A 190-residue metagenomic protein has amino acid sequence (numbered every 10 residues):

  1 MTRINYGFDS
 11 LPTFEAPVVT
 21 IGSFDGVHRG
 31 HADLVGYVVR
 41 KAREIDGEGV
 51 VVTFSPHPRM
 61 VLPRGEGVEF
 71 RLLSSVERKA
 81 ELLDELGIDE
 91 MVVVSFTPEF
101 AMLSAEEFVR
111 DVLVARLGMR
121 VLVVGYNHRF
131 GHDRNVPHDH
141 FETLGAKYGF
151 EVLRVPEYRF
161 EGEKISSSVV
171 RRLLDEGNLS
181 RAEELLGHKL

Functional and structural regions predicted by a protein language model:
M1-L190: Nucleotidyltransferase catalytic core that binds NTPs
